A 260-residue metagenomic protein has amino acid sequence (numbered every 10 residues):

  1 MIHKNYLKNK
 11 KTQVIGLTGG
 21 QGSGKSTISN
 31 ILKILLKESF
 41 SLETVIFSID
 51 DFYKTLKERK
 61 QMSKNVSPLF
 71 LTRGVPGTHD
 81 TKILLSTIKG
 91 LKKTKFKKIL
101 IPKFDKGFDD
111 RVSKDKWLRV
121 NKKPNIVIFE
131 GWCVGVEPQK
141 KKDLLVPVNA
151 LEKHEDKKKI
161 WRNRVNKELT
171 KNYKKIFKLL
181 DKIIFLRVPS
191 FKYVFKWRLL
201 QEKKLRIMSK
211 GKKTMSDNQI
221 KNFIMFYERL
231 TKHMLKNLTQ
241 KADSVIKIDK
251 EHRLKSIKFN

Functional and structural regions predicted by a protein language model:
M1-G16, G20: Extreme N-terminal, non-catalytic leader segments that precede Walker-type/kinase nucleotide-binding cores
T12-G16, E43, I126-I128: Residue-level preference for the first positions of well-ordered beta-strands
K25: Conserved lysine of the Walker
I28, L32: Hydrophobic positions on the alpha1 helix immediately C-terminal to the Walker A/P-loop
I34-V45: Post-Walker A helix-loop "phosphate-sensing" segment adjacent to the P-loop in P-loop NTPases
V45-F47, F52-D109: Conserved nucleotide-sensing/catalytic segment adjacent to the nucleotide-binding pocket in NTP-handling enzymes
F96-K97, K123-V127, K182: Loop/turn-to-beta-strand initiation segments
C133-N260: Conserved NTP phosphate-binding and transfer environment spanning the P-loop NTPase/kinase superfamily
